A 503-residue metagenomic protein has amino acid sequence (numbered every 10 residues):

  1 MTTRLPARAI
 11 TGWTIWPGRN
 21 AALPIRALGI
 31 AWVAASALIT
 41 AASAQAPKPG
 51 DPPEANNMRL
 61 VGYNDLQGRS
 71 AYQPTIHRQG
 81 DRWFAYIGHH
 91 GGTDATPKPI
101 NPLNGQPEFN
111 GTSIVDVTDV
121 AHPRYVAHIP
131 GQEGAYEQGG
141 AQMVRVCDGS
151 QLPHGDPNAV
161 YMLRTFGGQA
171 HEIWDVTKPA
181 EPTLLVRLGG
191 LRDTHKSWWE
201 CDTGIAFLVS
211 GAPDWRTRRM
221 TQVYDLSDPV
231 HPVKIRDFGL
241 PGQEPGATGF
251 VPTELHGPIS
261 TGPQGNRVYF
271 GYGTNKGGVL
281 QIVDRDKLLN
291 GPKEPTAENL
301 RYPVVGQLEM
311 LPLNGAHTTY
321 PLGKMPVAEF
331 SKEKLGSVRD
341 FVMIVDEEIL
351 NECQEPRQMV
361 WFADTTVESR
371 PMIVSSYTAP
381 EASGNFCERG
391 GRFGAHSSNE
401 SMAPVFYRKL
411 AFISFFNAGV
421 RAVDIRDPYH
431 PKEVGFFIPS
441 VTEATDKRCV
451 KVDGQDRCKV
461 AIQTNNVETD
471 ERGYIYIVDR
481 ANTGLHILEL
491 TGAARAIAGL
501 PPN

Functional and structural regions predicted by a protein language model:
M1-P24: N-terminal secretory signal peptides that target proteins for export/translocation
T14, W32, N275-K276: Juxtamembrane/membrane-water interface recognition
P17, A21-T40: Bacterial N-terminal signal peptides
A42-N503: Feature marking well-ordered beta-strand scaffolds used for ligand recognition
